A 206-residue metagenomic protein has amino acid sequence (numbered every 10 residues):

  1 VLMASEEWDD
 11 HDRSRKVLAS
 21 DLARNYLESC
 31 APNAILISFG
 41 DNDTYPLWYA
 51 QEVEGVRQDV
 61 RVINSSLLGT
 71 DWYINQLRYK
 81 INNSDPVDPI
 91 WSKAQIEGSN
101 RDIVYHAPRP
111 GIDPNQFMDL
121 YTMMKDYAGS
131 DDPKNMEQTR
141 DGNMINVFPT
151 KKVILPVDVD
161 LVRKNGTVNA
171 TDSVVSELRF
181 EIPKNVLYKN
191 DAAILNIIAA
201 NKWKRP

Functional and structural regions predicted by a protein language model:
V1-N33, A50-P206: ER/secretory pathway lumenal C-terminal domains and tails of membrane proteins involved in glycoprotein biogenesis
A34-Y49: Short periplasmic/luminal acceptor-recognition loop of GT-C membrane glycosyltransferases, typified by
